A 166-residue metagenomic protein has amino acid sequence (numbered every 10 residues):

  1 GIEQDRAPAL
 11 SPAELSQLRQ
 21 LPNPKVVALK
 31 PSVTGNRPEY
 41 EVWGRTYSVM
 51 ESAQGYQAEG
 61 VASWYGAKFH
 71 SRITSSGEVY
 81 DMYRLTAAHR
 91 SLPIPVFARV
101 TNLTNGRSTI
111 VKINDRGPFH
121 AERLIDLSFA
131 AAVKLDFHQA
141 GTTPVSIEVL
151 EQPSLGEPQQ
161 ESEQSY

Functional and structural regions predicted by a protein language model:
G1-Y166: Secreted/periplasmic proteins
